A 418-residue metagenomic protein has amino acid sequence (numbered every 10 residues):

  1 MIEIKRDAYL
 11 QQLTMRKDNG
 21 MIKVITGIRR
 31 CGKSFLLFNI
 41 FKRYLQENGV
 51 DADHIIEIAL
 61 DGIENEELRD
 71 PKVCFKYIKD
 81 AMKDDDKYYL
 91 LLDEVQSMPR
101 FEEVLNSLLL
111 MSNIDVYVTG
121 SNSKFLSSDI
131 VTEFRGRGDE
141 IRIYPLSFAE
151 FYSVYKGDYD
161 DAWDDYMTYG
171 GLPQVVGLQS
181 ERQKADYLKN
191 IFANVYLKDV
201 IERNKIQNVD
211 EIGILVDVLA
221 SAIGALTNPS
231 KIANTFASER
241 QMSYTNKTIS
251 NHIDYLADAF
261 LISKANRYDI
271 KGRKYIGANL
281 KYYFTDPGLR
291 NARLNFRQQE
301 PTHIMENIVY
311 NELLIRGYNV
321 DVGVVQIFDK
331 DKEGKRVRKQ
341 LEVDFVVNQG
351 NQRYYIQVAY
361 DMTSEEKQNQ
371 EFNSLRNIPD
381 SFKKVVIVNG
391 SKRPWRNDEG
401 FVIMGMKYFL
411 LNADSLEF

Functional and structural regions predicted by a protein language model:
I2, T26, F35, V50 (+2 more regions): A cross-kingdom feature that marks ATP-driven nucleic-acid transaction machinery
E3, A149-Q326: Interdomain hinge/linker elements that couple catalytic modules in large macromolecular machines
E3-G20: Pre-Walker A adenine-sensing motif
G20-F38: Walker A/P-loop nucleotide-binding motif
I56-D86: Short glycine-rich substrate-engagement loop in P-loop NTPases that contacts/grips substrate
K83-F101: Conserved P-loop NTPase "ATPase switch" module shared by AAA+ and STAND
D115-S121, R142: Structural recognition of the conserved hydrophobic beta-strand(s) that form the central parallel beta-sheet of P-loop
K124-E140, V154-K156: Short regulatory helix/loop adjacent to the ATP-binding pocket of P-loop NTPases
